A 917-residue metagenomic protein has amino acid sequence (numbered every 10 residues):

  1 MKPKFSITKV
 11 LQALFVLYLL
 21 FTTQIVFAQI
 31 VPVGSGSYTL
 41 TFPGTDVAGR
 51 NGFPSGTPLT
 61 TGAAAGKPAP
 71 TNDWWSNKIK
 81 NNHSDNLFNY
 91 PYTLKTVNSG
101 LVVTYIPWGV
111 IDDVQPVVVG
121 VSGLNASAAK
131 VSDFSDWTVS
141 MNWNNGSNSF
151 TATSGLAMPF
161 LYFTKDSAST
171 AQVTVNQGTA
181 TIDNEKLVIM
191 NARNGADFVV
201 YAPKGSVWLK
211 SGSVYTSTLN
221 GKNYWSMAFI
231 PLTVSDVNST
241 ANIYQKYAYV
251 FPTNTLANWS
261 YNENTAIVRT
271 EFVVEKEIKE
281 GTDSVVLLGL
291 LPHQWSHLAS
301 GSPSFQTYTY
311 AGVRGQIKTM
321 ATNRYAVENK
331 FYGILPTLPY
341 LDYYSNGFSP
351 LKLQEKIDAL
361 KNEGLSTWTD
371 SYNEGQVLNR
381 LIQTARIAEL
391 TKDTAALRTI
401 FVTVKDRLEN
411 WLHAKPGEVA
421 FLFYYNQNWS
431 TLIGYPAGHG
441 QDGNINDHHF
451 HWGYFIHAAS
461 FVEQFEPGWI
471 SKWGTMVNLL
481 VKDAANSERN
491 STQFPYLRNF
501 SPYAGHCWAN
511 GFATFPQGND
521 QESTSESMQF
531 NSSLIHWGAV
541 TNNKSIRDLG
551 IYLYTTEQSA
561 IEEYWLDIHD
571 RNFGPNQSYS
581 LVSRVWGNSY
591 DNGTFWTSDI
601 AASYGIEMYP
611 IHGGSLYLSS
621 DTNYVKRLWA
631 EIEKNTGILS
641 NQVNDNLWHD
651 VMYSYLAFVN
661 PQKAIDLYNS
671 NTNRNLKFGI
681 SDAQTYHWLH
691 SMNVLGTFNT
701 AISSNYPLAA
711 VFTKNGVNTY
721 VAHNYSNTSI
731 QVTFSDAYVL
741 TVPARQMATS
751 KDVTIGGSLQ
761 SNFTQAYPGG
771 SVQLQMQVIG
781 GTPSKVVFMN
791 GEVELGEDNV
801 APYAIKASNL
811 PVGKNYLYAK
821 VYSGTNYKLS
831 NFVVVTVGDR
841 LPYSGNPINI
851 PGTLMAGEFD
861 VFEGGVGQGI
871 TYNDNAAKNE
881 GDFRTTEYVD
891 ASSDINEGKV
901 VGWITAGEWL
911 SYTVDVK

Functional and structural regions predicted by a protein language model:
Q12-T23: Bacterial N-terminal signal peptides
Q24-A28: Sec/Tat signal peptide C-region and signal peptidase I cleavage site
Q29-D447, S487-Y503, G538-T541, Y552-V753: Ser/Thr/Asn(+Pro)-rich, low-complexity disordered segments
T367-A388, D442-V481, S523-N531: Aromatic-rich carbohydrate-recognition surfaces in CAZymes
L759-S761, Q765, S784-G791, L795 (+3 more regions): Extracytoplasmic
G770-V778: A short beta-strand segment in extracellular, disulfide-stabilized domains
L795-A801: Short beta-strand segments within Ig-like beta-sandwich modules, predominantly Fibronectin type-III
Y803-G813: Solvent-exposed segments in extracellular or luminal domains encompassing
